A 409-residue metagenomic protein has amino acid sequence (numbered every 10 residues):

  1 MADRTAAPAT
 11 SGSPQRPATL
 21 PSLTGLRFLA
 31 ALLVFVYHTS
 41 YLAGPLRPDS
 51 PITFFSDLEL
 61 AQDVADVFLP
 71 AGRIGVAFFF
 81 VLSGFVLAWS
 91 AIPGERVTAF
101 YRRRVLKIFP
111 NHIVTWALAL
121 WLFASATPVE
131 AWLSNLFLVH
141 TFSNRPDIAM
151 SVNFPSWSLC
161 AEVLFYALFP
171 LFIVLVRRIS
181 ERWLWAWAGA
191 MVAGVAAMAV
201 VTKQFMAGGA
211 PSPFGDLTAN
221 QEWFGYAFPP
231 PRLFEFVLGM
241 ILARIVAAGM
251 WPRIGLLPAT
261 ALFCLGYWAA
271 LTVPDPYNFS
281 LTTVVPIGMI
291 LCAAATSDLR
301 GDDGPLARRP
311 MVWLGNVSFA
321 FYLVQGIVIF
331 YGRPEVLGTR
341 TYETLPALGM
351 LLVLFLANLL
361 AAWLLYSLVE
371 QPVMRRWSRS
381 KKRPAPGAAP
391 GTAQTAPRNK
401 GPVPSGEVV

Functional and structural regions predicted by a protein language model:
M1-S22: Short, Lys/Arg-rich, polar N-terminal cytosolic tail immediately upstream of the first transmembrane signal-anchor
A18-P21, D63-V76, I148-A161, V201-L238 (+2 more regions): Interfacial loop-to-helix transition and helix-capping segments at the boundaries of transmembrane helices
L23-A30, L69-V76, F80-S83, L87-F123 (+8 more regions): Transmembrane alpha-helical segments and their boundary/interface "anchor" motifs in multi-pass integral membrane
L32-T39, W121, V139-S143, A190-K203 (+2 more regions): Aromatic-anchored segments of alpha-helical transmembrane domains
A88-G94, F123-A124, L171-S180, I241-M250 (+3 more regions): Structural signal for the C-terminal ends of transmembrane alpha-helices and the immediately following loop
V163-G194, A243-T260: Solvent-exposed interhelical
F263-P372: Alpha-helical transmembrane segments of multi-pass integral membrane proteins
P334, Q371-S405, V409: Membrane-proximal cytoplasmic C-terminal regulatory module of class A 7TM GPCRs
